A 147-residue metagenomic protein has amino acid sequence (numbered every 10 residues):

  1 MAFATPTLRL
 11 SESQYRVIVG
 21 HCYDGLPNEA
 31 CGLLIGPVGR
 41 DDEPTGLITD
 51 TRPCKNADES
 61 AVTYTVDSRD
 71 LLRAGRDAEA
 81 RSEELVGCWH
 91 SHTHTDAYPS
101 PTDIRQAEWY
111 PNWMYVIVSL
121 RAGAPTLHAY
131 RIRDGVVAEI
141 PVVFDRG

Functional and structural regions predicted by a protein language model:
M1-L85, H94-G147: Conserved beta-strand-loop surface patch within small alpha/beta domains used for substrate/adaptor or ligand engagement
S91: Short, well-ordered beta-to-alpha junction loops that form the rim of enzyme active sites and present histidine/acidic
